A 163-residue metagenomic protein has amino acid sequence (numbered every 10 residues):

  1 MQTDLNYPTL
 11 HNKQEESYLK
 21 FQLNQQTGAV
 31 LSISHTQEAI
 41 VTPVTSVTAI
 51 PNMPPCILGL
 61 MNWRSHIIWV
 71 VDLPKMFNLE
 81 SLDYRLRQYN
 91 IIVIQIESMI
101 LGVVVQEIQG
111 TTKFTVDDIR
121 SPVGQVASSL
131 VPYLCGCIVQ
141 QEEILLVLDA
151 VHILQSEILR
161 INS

Functional and structural regions predicted by a protein language model:
M1-S163: An acidic, low-aromatic, low-complexity terminal/linker signal
